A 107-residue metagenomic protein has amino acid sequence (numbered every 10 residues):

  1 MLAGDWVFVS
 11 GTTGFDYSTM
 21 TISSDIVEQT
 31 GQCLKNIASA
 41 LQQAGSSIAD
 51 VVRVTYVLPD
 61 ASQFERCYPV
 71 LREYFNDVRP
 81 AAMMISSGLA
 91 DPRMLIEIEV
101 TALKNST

Functional and structural regions predicted by a protein language model:
M1-T107: Short, polar/acidic, helix-capping and beta-turn segments at strand->helix junctions that line the mouths
